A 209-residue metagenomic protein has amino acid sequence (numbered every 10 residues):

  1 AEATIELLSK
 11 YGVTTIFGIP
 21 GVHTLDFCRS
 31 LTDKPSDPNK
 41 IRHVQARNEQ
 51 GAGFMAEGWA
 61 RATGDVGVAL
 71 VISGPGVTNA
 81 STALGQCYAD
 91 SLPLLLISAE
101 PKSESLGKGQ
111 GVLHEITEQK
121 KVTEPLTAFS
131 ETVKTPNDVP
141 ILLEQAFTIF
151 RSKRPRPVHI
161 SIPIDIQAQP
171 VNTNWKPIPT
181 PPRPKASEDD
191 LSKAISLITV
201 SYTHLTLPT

Functional and structural regions predicted by a protein language model:
A1-L205: N-terminal alpha/beta PP-like core and its mobile active-site loop of ThDP/TPP-dependent enzymes
